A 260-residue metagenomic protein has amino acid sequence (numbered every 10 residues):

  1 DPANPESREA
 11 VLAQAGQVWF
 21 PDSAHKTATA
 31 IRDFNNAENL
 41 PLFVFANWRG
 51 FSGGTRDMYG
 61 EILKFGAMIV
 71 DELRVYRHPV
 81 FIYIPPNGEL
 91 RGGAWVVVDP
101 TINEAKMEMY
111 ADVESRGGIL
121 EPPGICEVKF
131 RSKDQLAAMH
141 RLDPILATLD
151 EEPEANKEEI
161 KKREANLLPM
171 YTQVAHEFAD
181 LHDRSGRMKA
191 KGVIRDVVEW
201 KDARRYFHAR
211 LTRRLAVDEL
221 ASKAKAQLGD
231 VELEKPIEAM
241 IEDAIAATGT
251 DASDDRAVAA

Functional and structural regions predicted by a protein language model:
D1-A260: Ligand-binding clefts of soluble mixed alpha/beta catalytic domains
